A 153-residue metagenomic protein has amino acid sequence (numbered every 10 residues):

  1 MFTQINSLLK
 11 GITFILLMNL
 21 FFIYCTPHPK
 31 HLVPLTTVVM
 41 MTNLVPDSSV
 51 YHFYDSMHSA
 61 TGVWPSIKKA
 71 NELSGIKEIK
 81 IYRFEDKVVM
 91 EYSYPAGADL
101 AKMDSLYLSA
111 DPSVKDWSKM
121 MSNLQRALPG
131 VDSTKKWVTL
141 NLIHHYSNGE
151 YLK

Functional and structural regions predicted by a protein language model:
F2-I12: Bacterial N-terminal signal peptides that target proteins for export
F21-Y24: C-terminal motif of bacterial Sec signal peptides marking the signal peptidase cleavage site
T26-P34: Bacterial Sec signal peptide processing site at the extreme N-terminus
H28, P65-G97: Short, glycine- and small/hydrophobic-rich beta-strand elements in well-ordered beta-sheets
T37-L44: Active-site-flanking beta-strand signature of metal-NTP-handling nucleotidyl enzymes and homologous cyclase-like
L44-V50: A generic structural motif
V50-S74: Short amphipathic alpha-helical segments
L73-I76, S93-T139: An amphipathic, aromatic/His-enriched active-site/gating alpha helix that lines ligand/cofactor pockets
